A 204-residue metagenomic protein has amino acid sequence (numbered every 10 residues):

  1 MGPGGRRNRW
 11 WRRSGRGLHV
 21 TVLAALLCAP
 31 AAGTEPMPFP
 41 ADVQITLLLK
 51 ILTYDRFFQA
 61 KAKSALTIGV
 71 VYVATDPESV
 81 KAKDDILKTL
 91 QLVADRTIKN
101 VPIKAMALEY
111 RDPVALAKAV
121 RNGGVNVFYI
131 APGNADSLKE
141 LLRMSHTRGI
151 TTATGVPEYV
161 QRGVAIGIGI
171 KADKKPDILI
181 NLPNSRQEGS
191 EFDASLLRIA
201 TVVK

Functional and structural regions predicted by a protein language model:
M1-R13: N-terminal secretory signal peptides that target proteins for export/translocation
G17-A29: Bacterial N-terminal signal peptides
L27, A31-K204: Short hydrophobic alpha-helices and adjacent helix-cap/hinge residues
